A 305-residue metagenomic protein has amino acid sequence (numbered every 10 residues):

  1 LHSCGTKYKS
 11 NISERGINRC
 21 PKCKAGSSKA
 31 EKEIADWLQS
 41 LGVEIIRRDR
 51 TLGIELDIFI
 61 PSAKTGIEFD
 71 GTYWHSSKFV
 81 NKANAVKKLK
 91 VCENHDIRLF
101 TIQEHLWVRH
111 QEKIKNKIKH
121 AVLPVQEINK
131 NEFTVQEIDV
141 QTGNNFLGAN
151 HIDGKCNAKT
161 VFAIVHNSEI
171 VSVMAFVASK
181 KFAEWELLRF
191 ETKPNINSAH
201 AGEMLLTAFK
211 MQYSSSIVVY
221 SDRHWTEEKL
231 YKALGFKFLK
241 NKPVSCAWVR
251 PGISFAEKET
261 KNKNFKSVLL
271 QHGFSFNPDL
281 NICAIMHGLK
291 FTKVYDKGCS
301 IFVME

Functional and structural regions predicted by a protein language model:
L1-F146, I152-K159, I196-E228, V249-S254 (+1 more regions): Nucleic-acid endo/exonuclease domains
G5-T6, I170-M174: Short, surface-exposed beta-strand/loop "edge" segments at domain boundaries and coil↔beta transitions
G42-D49, G154, K237-N241, K290-V294: Short secondary-structure junctions
E55, K159-V161, K297-F302: Short hydrophobic/aromatic beta-strand or adjacent loop that forms the aromatic wall/cage of a ligand/substrate-binding
I58-A63, I164-N167, M304-E305: Active-site beta-strand termini and strand-to-loop segments that position acidic
E132, E184, C299: A residue-level signal for beta-strand positions that form part of recognition/binding surfaces within mature
E137, A158, V165-H166, V173-K290: Acyl-donor binding region in acyl/amide transferases
A284-E305: Charged phosphate-binding loop/patch that engages nucleotide di/tri-phosphates or the phosphate backbone of nucleic
